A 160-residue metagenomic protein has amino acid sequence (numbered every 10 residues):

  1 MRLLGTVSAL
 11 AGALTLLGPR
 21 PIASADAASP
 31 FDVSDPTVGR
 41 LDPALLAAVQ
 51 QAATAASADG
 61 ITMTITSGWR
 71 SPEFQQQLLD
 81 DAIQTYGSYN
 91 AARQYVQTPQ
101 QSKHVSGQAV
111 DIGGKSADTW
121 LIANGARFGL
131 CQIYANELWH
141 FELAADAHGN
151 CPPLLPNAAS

Functional and structural regions predicted by a protein language model:
M1-P21, A25: Secretory targeting and sorting signals
P21-S160: Cell-envelope/glycan interface and biosynthesis
